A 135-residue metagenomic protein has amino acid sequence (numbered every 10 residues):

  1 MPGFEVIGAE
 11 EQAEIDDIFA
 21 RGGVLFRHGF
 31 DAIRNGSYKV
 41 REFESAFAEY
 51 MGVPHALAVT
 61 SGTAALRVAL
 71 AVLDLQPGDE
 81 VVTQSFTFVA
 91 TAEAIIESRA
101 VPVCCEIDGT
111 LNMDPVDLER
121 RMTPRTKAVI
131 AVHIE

Functional and structural regions predicted by a protein language model:
M1-A71, Q76, S98, A131: Conserved PLP-binding active-site segment in aminotransferase class I/II-type PLP enzymes
F47, V82, V103: Conserved beta-strand positions in the Rossmann-like core of class I SAM-dependent methyltransferases
V59, T63, S85, V89 (+1 more regions): Glycine-rich phosphate-binding loop at the start of an alpha helix
P77-G78, P124: Short glycine-dipeptide loop
D79, S85-T87, E106, H133: Nucleotide-sugar donor-binding loop of glycosyltransferases
F86-V103: A short helix-loop-beta submotif of the ANL/AMP-binding
G109-E135: Active-site phosphate-binding strand-loop segment of PLP-dependent enzymes
